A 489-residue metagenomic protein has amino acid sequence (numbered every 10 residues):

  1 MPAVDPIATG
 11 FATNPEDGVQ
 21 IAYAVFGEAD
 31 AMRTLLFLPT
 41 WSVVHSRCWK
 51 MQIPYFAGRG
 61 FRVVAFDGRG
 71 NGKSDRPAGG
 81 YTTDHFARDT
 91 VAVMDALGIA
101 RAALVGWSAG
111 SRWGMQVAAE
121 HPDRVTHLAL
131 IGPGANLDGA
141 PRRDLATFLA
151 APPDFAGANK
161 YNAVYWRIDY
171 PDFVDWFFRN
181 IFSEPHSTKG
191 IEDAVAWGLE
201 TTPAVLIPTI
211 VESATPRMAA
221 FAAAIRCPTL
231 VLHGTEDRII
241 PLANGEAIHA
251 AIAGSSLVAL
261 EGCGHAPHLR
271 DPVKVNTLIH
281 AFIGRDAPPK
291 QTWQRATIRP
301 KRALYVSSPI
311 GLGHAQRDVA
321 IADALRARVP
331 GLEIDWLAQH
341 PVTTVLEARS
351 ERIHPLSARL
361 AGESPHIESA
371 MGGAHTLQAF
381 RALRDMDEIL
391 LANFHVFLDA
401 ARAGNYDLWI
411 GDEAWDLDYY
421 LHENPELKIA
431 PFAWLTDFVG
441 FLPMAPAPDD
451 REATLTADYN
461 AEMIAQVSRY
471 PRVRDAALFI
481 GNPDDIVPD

Functional and structural regions predicted by a protein language model:
V19-D75: Conserved HGGG/HGGXW glycine-rich cap/lid loop of the alpha/beta-hydrolase fold
K50, G58, A65-A109, W113 (+1 more regions): Active-site loop/oxyanion-hole signature of alpha/beta-hydrolase fold enzymes
A119, T126-N162: Flexible "cap/lid" loop of the alpha/beta hydrolase fold
K160-P216, A220-F221: Conserved alpha/beta-hydrolase catalytic His-Asp/Glu region
I225, V231-H233, D237: Short beta-strand/loop motif that positions the catalytic acidic residue of the alpha/beta-hydrolase fold
G254-T292: Catalytic active-site module of serine/aspartate enzymes centered on a nucleophile-bearing elbow/loop
G331-R384: Conserved nucleotide-sugar phosphate-binding/catalytic loop shared by glycosyltransferases and other
N424-D489: Active-site-proximal region of nucleotide-activated glycan assembly enzymes, centered on histidine/acidic-rich loops
